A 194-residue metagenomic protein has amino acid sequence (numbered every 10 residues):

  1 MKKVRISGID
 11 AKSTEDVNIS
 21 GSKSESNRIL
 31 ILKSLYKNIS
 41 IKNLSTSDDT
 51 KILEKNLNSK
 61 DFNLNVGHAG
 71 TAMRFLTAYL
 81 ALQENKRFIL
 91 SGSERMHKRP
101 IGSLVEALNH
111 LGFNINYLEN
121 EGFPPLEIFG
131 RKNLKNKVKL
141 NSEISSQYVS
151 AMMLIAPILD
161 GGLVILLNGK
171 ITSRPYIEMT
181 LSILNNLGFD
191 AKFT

Functional and structural regions predicted by a protein language model:
M1-T194: Structural preference for solvent-exposed beta-strand-turn elements and adjacent flexible terminal/loop segments within
